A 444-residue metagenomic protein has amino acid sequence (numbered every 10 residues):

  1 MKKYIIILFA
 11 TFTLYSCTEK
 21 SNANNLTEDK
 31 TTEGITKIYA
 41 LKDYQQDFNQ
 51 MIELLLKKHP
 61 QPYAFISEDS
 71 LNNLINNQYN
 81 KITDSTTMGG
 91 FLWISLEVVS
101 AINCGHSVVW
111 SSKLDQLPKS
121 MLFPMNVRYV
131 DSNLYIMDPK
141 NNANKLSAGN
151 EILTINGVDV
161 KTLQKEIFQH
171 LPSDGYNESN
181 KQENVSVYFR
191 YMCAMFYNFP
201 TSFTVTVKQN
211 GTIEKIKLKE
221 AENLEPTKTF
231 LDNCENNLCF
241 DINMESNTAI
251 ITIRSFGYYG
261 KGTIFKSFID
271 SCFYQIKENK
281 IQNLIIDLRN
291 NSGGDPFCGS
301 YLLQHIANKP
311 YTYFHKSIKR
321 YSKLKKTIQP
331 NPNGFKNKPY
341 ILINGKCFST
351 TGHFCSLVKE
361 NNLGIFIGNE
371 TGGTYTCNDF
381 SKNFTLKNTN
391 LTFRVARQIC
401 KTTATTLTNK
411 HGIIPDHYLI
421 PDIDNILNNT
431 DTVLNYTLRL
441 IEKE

Functional and structural regions predicted by a protein language model:
M1-Y4, T18-K20: Positively charged n-region of N-terminal signal peptides that target proteins for export
Y4-T13: Sec-dependent N-terminal signal peptides
T18-N283, N290-S292, F297, T312-F314 (+3 more regions): Flexible, low-complexity junctional segments that flank or bridge functional domains
P139, T252-F256, D287-N291, S317-I318 (+3 more regions): Active-site-proximal beta-strand/loop segments in catalytic clefts of secreted hydrolases
G293-K338, L342, K346, T376 (+4 more regions): Gly/Ser/Thr-rich loop/hinge elements
K338-E360, I365-G373: Extended C-terminal subregions enriched in glycine
K359, F366-L386, V395, T402: C-terminal soluble interaction/assembly domains
N409, I413-E444: Low-complexity, Gly/Ser/Thr/Pro-rich intrinsically disordered linker/tail segments
